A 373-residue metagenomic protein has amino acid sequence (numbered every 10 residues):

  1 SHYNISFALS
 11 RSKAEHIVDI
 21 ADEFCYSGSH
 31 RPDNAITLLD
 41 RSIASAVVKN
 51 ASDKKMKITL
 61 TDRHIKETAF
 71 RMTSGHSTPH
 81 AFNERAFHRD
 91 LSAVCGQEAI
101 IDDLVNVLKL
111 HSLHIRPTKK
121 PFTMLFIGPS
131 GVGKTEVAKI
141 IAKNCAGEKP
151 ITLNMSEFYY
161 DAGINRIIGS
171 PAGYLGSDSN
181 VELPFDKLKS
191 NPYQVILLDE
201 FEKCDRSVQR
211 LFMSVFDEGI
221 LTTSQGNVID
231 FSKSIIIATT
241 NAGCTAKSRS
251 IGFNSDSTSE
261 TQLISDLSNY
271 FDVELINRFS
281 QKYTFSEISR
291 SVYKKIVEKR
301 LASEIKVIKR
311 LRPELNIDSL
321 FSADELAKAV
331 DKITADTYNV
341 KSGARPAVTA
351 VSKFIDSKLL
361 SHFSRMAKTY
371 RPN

Functional and structural regions predicted by a protein language model:
S1-N373: AAA+ P-loop NTPase nucleotide-binding core of proteostasis motors
